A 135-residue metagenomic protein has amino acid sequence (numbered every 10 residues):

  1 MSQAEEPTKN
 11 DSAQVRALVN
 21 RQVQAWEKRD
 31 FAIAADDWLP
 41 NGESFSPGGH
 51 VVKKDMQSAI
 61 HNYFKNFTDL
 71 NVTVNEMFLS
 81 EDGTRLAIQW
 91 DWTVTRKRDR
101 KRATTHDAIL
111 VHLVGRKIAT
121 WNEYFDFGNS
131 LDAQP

Functional and structural regions predicted by a protein language model:
M1-D37, L79, D132-P135: Short, low-complexity N-terminal intrinsically disordered segments enriched in polar/charged residues
K28-T84: A solvent-exposed, acidic/Ser-Thr-rich amphipathic alpha-helical stretch
W38, W92-V94, I109, F125: Short beta-strand segments enriched in hydrophobic/aromatic residues within well-folded beta-rich domains
E43, K101, K117-A119: Residue-level signal for well-ordered, solvent-exposed loop/turn and beta-edge residues enriched in charged/polar side
I60, V74-L79, W92, H106-H112: Hydrophobic/aromatic beta-strand elements that line small-molecule binding cavities or substrate pockets in beta-rich
N66-D69, T93-T104: Short, cysteine-centered beta-strand-loop-beta hairpins and adjacent loop/turn segments enriched in charged/polar
G83-W92: A short hydrophobic beta-strand element
H106-P135: Short beta-strand edge/turn micro-motifs at domain boundaries
